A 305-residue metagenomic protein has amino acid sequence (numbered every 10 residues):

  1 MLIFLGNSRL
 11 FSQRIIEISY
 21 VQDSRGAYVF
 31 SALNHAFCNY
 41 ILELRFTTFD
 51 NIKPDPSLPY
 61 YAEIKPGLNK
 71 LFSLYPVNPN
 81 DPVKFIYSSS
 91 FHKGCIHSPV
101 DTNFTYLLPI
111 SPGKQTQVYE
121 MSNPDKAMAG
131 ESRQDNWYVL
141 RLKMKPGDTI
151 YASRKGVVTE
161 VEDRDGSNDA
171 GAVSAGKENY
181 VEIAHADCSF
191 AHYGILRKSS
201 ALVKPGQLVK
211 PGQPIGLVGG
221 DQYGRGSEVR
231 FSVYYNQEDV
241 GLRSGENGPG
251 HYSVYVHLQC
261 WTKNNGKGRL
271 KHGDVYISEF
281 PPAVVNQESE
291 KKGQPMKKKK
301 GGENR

Functional and structural regions predicted by a protein language model:
M1-I16, A32: Bacterial Sec-dependent N-terminal signal peptides
E17-F37: Short beta-strand elements of extracellular/lumenal beta-sandwich folds
S24, H35-P54: Short acidic, flexible loop segments centered on an aromatic residue
Y61-K177, V275-R305: Surface-exposed, glycine-biased beta-strand/turn segments
Y106, L202, Q207-K210, R230-R305: Acidic, glycine-rich catalytic/binding loops that coordinate metals and/or anionic ligands
I150, G156-V158, G206-V218: A structural signal for short beta-strand/turn segments enriched in small hydrophobics and glycine
E160-G176, Q213-R230: Flexible, gly/ser-rich surface segments that form the specificity/activation loops bordering the active-site cleft
S189-G212: Short histidine-centered loop motifs in beta-beta connectors
